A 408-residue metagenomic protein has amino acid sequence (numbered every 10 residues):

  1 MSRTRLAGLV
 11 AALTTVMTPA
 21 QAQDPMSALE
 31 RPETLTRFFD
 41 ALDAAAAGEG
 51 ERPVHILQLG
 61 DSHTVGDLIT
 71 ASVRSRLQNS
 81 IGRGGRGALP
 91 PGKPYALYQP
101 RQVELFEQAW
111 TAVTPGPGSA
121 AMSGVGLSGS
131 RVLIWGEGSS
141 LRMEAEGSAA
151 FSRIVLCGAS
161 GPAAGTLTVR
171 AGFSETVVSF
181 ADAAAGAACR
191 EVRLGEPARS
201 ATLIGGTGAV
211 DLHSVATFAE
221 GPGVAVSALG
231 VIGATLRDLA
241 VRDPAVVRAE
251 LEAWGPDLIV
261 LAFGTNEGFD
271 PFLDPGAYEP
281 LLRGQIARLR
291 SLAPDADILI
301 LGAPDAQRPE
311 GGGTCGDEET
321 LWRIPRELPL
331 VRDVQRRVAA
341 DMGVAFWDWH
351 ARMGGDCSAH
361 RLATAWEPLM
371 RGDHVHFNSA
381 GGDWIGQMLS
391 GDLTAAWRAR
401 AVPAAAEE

Functional and structural regions predicted by a protein language model:
A7-V16: Bacterial N-terminal signal peptides
T18-A22: Sec/Tat signal peptide C-region and signal peptidase I cleavage site
Q23-Q58, T111-S140: Membrane/wall-proximal cationic-aromatic binding patches
E30-A46, L239-L251, P280-R288, L330-R332 (+1 more regions): Alpha-helical scaffolding within the catalytic cores of extracellular/periplasmic polymer-degrading hydrolases
V54-T64, G233-R237, G268-P275, R288 (+2 more regions): Second-shell loop/turn segments in exported
H63-G284, S291: Conserved SGNH/GDSL esterase-like catalytic core that processes O-acyl groups on lipids and polysaccharides
P244, A306-E408: Catalytic His-Asp segment of secreted/periplasmic serine-dependent ester chemistry enzymes
G255-G268, G276-I286, S291, L299-I300 (+1 more regions): Conserved N-terminal glycine/acidic-rich loop preference
